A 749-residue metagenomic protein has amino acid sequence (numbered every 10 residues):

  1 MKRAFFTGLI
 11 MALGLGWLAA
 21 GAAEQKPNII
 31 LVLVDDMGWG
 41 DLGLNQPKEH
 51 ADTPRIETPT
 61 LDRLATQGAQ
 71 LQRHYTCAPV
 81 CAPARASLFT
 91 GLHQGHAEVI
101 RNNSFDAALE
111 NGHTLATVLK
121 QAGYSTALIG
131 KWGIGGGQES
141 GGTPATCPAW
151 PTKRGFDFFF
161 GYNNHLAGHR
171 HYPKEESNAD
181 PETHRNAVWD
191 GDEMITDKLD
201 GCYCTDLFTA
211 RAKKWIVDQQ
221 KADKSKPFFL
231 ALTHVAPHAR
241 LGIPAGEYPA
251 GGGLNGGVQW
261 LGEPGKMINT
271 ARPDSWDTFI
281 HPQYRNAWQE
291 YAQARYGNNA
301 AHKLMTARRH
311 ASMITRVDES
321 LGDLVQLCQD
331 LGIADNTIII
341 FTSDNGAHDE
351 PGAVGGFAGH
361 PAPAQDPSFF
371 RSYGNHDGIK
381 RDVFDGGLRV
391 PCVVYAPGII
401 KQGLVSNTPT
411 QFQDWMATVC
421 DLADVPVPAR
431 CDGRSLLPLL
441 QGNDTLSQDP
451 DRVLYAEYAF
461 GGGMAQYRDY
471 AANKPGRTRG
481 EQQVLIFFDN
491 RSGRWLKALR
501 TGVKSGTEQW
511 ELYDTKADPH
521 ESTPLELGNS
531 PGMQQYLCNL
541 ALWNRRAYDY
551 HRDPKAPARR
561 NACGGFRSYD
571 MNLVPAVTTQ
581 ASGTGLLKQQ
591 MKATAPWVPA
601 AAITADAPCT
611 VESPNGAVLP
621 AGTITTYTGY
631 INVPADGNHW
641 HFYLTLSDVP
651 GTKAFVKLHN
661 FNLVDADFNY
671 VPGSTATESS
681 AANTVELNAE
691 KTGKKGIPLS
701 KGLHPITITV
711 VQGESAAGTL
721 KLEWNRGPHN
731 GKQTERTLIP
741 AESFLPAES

Functional and structural regions predicted by a protein language model:
T7-G16: Bacterial N-terminal signal peptides
Q25-I30, Q67-Q72, K120-A127, R154-D157 (+5 more regions): Loop/turn elements at helix/coil->beta-strand transitions in domains of secreted/extracellular proteins
L31-V32, W39-L128, G137-T143, R154 (+2 more regions): Active-site segment of extracytoplasmic enzymes that catalyze sulfate/phosphate-ester chemistry
D36, Q46, H50, G68-L92 (+8 more regions): Short, solvent-exposed turn/loop segments enriched in Gly/Ser/Thr/Pro and often Arg
D36-R55, H165-T410, L422-R430, K504 (+3 more regions): Active-site-proximal cap/lid insertion segments
G133, E193-D197, G201-T205, R211-Q219 (+7 more regions): C-terminal accessory region downstream of the catalytic core in glycan-modifying enzymes
P144, P151-R170, E176, A347-D349 (+6 more regions): C-terminal cap/loop subdomain of S1 sulfatases and analogous C-terminal strand-loop tails that border
G564-S749: Acidic/polar, compositionally biased interaction segments
